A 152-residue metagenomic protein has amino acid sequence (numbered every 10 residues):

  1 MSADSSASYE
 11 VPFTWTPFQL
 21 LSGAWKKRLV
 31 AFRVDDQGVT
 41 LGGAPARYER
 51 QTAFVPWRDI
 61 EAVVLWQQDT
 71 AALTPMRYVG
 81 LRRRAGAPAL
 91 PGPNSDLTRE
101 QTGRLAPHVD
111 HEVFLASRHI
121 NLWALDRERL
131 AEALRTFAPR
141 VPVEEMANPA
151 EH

Functional and structural regions predicted by a protein language model:
M1-Q37, R47-A53: Anionic N-terminal interaction surfaces
A3-S6, G86-P88, G92-H152: Terminal and domain-flanking low-complexity segments
P12-T14, D35, W66, R82-R84 (+1 more regions): A structural detector for beta-sheet-dominated domains
A24, P45, L115-H119: Residue-level detector of alpha-helix boundaries and kinks
K26-V30, R50-V55, P75-L81, H108-L115: Glycine-rich, flexible loop segments associated with nucleotide phosphate handling
D36-M76: Phosphoinositide-binding peripheral membrane targeting modules
W66-T98: Active-site/pore-lining binding-face segments in mid-to-C-terminal subdomains
